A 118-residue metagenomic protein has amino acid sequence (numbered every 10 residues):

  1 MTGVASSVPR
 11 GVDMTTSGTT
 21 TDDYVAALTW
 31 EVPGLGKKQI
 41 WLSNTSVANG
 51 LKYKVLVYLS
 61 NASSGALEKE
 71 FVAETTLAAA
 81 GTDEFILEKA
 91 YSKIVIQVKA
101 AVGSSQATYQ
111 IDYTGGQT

Functional and structural regions predicted by a protein language model:
M1-D23, T29-E31, T45, K99-T118: C-terminal interaction-tip segments
V12-M14, E68-A78: Solvent-exposed serine/threonine-rich low-complexity stretches and specific carbohydrate-binding patches
T19-T20, T75-G81: Short proline/glycine- and polar residue-rich coil/turn motifs
A26-T29, G81-E88: Exposed aromatic-hydrophobic patches
L28-K38: Aromatic, loop-rich ligand-recognition surfaces of beta-strand-rich domains
G36-I40, E88-A107: Noncatalytic modules at the cell exterior or secretory-pathway interfaces, chiefly beta-strand-rich lectin/adhesion
S43, Y58-S60, K99: A generic structural motif
A48-K69, Q110: Short, surface-exposed beta-strand/strand-loop-strand elements in extracellular ectodomains
